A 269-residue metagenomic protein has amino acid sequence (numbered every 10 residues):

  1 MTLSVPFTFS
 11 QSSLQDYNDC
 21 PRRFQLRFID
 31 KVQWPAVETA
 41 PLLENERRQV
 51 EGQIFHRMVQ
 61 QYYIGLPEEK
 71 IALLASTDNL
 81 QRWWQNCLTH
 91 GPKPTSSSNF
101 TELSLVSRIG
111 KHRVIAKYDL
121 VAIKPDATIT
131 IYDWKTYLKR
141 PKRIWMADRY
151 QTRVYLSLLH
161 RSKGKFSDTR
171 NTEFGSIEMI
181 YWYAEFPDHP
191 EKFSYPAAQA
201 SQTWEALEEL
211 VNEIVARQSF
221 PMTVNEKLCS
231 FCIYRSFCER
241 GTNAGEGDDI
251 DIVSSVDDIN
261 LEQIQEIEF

Functional and structural regions predicted by a protein language model:
M1-I123: Metal-dependent nuclease catalytic cores that hydrolyze phosphodiester bonds in DNA/RNA, characterized by
F9, V50, I54, A147-Y150 (+5 more regions): Generic recognition of stable, solvent-exposed alpha-helical segments in well-folded globular domains
D30, Y63, P67, T136-K139 (+4 more regions): Hydrophobic/aromatic-lined pockets within catalytic cores
A36-L42, P67-K70, R140-I144, K165-F166 (+1 more regions): Short, polar/flexible loop-turn hinges at active-site or ligand-entry regions and domain interfaces
W83-W84, W134, W182, Y234: Tryptophan-centric aromatic hotspots in well-structured domains and transmembrane helices
S98-E102, Y181, F231: Extracellular/lumenal ectodomain signal focusing on beta-strand-rich modules and carbohydrate-recognition contexts
L103-E209: Mg2+/Mn2+-dependent nuclease catalytic core
E208-F269: Accessory terminal regions of nucleic-acid processing enzymes
